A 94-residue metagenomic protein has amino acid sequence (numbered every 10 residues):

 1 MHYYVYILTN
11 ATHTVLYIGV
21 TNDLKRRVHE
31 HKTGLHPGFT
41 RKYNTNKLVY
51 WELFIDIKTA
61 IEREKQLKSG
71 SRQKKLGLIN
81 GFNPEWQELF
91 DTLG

Functional and structural regions predicted by a protein language model:
M1-P37, R41-L53, I61-K65, L78-E85 (+1 more regions): GIY-YIG nuclease catalytic motif and its immediate N-terminal context
I57: C2H2-type zinc-finger recognition helix
G70: DNA-recognition helix of helix-turn-helix
K75: Exposed acidic/Ser/Thr-rich ligand/metal-binding surfaces
